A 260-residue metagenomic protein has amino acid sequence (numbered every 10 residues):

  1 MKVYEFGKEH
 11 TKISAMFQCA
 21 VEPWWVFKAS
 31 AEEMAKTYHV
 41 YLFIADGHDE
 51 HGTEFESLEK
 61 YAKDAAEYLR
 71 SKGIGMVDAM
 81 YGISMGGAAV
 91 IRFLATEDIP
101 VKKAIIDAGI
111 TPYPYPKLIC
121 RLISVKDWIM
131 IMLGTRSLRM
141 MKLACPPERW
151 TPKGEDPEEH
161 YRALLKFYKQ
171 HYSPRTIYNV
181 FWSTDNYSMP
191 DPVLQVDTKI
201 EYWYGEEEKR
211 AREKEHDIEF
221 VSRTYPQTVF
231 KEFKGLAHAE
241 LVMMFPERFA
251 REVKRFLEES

Functional and structural regions predicted by a protein language model:
Y4-E50: Conserved HGGG/HGGXW glycine-rich cap/lid loop of the alpha/beta-hydrolase fold
Y41-Y81: Active-site loop/oxyanion-hole signature of alpha/beta-hydrolase fold enzymes
Y81-V90: Gly/Ala-rich beta-loop-alpha elbow adjacent to hydrolase catalytic centers
A95, K103-L133: Flexible "cap/lid" loop of the alpha/beta hydrolase fold
Y115-K117, R136-L194: Conserved alpha/beta-hydrolase catalytic His-Asp/Glu region
V196, Y202-G205: Short beta-strand/loop motif that positions the catalytic acidic residue of the alpha/beta-hydrolase fold
K209-D217: Conserved alpha/beta-hydrolase "acid-adjacent" motif
F233-P246: Catalytic histidine-centered segment of alpha/beta-hydrolase-like enzymes
